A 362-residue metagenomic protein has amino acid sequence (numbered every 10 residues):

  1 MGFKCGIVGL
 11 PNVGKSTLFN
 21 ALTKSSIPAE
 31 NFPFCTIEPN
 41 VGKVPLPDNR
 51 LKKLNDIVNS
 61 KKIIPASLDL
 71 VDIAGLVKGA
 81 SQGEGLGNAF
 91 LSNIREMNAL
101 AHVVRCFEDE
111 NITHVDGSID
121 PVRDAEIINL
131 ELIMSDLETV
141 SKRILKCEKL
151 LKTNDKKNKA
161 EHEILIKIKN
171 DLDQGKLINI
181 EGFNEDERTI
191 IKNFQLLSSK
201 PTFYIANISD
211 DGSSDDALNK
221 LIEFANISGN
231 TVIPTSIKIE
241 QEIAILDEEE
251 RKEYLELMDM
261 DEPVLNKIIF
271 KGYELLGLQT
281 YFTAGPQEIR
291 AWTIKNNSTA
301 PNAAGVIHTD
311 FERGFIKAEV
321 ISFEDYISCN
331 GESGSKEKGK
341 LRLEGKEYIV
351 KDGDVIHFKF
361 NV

Functional and structural regions predicted by a protein language model:
M1-T113, V122, S141, C147: Conserved G1/Walker A P-loop phosphate-binding module
G2-V8, V13, F19, K146-I349 (+2 more regions): C-terminal-of-GTPase-core extension/linker across diverse P-loop GTPases
K24-S25, R50-L51, G75-V77, R105-N111 (+5 more regions): Conserved nucleotide-binding/hydrolysis micro-motifs of P-loop NTPases
I57, L100-V103, E131, R143 (+3 more regions): Amphipathic, soluble alpha-helical interaction motifs
L76-S81, G117-I119, R123-L132, L151-K157 (+1 more regions): Flexible beta-alpha connector loops of hexameric P-loop NTPases
R95, A99-L100, F107-S135, T139-K142 (+3 more regions): Switch/coupling subdomain of P-loop NTPase systems
E96, K351-D352: Short, flexible surface segments
